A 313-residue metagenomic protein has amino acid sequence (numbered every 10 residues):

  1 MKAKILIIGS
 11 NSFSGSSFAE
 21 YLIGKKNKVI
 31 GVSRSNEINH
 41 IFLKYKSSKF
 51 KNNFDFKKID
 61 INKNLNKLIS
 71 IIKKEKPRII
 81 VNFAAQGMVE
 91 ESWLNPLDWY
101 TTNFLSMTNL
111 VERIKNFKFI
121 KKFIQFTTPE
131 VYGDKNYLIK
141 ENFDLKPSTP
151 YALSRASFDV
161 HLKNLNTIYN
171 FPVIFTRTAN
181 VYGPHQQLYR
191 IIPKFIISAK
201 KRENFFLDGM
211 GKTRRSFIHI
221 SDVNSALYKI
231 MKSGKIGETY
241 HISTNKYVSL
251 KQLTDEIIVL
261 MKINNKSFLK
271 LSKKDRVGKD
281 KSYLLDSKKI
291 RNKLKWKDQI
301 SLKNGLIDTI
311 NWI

Functional and structural regions predicted by a protein language model:
M1-V181: N-terminal Rossmann-like NAD(P)+-binding domain of SDR-like oxidoreductases, especially those catalyzing
F13, A19-E20, G24, G31-V32 (+1 more regions): C-terminal substrate-binding subdomain of Rossmann-fold SDR/epimerase-dehydratase oxidoreductases
N66, R78, E90, L97 (+8 more regions): Residues in well-ordered alpha-helical elements
K67-E75, R113, S198, A226 (+2 more regions): CheY-like receiver
M88, T128-V131, K135, I191 (+3 more regions): Activation loop
P96, T176, L188-Y189, G234: Active-site loop immediately N-terminal to the catalytic Tyr-X3-Lys motif of short-chain dehydrogenase/reductase
S157-L165, F195, L253, I257: Hydrophobic alpha-helix immediately C-terminal to the catalytic Tyr-X-X-X-Lys motif of short-chain
